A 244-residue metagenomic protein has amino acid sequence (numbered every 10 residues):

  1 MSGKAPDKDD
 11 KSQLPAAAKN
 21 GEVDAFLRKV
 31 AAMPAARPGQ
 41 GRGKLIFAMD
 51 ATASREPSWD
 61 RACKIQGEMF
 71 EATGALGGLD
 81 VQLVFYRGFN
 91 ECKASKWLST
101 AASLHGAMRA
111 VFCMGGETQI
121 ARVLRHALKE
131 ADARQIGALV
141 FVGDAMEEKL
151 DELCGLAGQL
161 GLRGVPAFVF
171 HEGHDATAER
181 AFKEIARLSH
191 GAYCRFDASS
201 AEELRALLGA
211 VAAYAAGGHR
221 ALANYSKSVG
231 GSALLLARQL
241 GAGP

Functional and structural regions predicted by a protein language model:
M1-I46, A53-D60, A75-G77: Acidic, polar low-complexity linker/tail segments
S2, E147, D151, F168 (+4 more regions): Terminal interaction module
Q40-K96, V123, A138-V142: Von Willebrand factor
F47-T52, I136-E148, A167, H171-G173 (+1 more regions): DG-centered beta-turn motif at the end of beta-strands
E91, T100-A138, M146-D151, G173-K183: Von Willebrand factor
E152-L156: Charged helix-capping and loop-helix junction motifs
R163, L188-S189: Short, structured coil segments at secondary-structure junctions
S189, Y193-P244: C-terminal "exit" segments of structured domains
